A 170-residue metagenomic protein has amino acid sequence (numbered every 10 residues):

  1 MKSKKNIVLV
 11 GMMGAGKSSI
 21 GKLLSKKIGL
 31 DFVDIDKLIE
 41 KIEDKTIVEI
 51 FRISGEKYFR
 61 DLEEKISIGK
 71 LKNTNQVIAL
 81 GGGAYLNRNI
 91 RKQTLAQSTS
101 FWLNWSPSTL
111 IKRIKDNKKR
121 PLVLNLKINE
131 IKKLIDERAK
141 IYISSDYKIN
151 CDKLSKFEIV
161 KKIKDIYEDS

Functional and structural regions predicted by a protein language model:
M1-K4, L23, K27, N73 (+1 more regions): NTP-dependent small-molecule kinase module
L9: Hydrophobic anchor at the beta1->P-loop junction of P-loop NTPases
M12: P-loop (Walker A) phosphate-binding loop of NTP-binding proteins
S18: Walker A/P-loop
K22, N89-K92, K112-D116, K161-K162: Short amphipathic alpha-helical segments
D31, I35-L95, R120, I128 (+1 more regions): ATP-dependent small-molecule kinase phosphotransfer cores that center on conserved nucleotide phosphate-binding segments
G82-Y85, S106-S108, L154: Short glycine-rich anion-binding loops that position phosphate/pyrophosphate groups of nucleotides and phosphorylated
Q97-K140: A glycine- and Lys/Arg-enriched "phosphate-lid" helix/loop adjacent to the NTP-binding pocket of small-molecule kinases
